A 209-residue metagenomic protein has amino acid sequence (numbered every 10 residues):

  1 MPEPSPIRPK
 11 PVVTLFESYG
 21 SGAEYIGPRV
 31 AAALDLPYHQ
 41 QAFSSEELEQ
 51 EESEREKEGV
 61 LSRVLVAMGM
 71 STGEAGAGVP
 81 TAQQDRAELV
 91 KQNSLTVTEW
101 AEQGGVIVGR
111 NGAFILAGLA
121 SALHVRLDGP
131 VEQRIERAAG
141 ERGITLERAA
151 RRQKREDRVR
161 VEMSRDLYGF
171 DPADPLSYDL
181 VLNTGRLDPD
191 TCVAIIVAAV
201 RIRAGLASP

Functional and structural regions predicted by a protein language model:
M1-K10: Extreme N-terminal, non-catalytic leader segments that precede Walker-type/kinase nucleotide-binding cores
L15-V30: Glycine-rich phosphate-binding P-loop
S44-G104: ATP-dependent small-molecule kinase phosphotransfer cores that center on conserved nucleotide phosphate-binding segments
R63-G73, T145-D190: Small-molecule kinase domains that catalyze NTP-dependent phosphoryl transfer to phosphate-bearing small molecules
S94, P189-V197: Short, amphipathic alpha-helical "lid/cap" segments that border enzyme active or binding sites
W100, G105, G109-A122, D128: RNA pseudouridine synthases
G118-R155: Conserved phosphate-donor/acceptor-positioning beta-strand/loop module used by diverse small-molecule
A204-P209: C-terminal helical "lid" subdomain and adjoining coupling/linker elements of P-loop NTPases
